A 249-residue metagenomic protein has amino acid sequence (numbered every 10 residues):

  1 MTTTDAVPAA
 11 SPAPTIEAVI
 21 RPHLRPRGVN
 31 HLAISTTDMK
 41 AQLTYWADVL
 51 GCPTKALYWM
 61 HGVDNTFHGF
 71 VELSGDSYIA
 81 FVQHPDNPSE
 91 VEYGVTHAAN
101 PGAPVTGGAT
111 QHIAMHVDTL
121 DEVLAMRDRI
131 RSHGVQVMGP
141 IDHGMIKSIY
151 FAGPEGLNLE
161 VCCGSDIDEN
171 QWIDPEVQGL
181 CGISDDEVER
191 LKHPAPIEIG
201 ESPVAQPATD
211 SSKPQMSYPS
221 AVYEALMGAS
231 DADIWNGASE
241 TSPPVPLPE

Functional and structural regions predicted by a protein language model:
M1-V29, S35-A56, L73-Q136, A152-E249: Glyoxalase I/VOC metalloenzyme domain signal
L57, F67-H68: N-terminal juxtadomain amphipathic helix that follows a signal peptide/anchor or precedes a small N-terminal auxiliary
Y58-W59, G139-D142: Short beta-strand
M60-H61, F70-E72: Short secondary-structure boundary/capping segments within folded domains
G62-T66, H143-K147: Short acidic/glycine-enriched loop/turn segments that link adjacent beta-strands
H68, Y78, S148-I149: Short hydrophobic/aromatic beta-strand element in the GNAT-like acyltransferase core that lines or flanks the acyl-donor
Q136-P140, S148-I149: Catalytic micro-motifs at enzyme active sites that drive phosphoryl/nucleotidyl and oxygen chemistry
